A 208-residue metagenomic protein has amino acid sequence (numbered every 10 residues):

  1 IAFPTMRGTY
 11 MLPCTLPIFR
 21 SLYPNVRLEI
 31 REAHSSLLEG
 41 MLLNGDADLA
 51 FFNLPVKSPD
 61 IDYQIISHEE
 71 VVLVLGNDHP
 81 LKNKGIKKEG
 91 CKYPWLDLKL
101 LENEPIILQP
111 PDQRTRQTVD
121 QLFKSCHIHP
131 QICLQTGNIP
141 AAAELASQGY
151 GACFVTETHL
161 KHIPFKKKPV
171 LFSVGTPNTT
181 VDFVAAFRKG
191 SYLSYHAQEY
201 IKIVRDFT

Functional and structural regions predicted by a protein language model:
I1, M41-L43, L101, V119 (+2 more regions): Hydrophobic residues within well-ordered alpha-helices
I1-A2, A50, I107, C153 (+1 more regions): Short, well-ordered beta-strand segments
I1-P59, T136: Central regulatory/effector-binding core of bacterial HTH transcription factors
T5-M6, S36, H79, P140 (+1 more regions): Alpha-helix/helix-capping structural signal
L42-F52, V71, I128, A146-C153 (+1 more regions): Alpha-to-beta junction loops
A50-L54, G76, Q109-P110: Short beta-strand elements of ligand-binding domains
P59-I65, E69, L96, P140-G190: Beta-alpha-beta core module
N83, E89-L98, E104-C126, L193-A197 (+2 more regions): Secondary-structure junction motif
